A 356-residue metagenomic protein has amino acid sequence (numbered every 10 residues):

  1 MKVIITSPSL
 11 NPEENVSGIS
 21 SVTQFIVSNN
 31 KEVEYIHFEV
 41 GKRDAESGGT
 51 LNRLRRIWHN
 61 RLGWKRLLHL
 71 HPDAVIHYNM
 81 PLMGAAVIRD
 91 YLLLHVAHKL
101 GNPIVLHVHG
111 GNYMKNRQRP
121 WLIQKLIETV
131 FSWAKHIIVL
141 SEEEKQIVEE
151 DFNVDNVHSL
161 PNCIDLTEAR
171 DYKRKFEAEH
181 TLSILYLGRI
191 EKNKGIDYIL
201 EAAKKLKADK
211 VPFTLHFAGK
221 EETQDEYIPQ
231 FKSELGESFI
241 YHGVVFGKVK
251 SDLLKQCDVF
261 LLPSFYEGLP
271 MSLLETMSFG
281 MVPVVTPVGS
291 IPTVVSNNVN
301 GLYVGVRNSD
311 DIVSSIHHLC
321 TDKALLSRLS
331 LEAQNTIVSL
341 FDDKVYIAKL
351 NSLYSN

Functional and structural regions predicted by a protein language model:
I4-T6, K175-K194, L200-K204, L215-F217: Conserved donor-binding/catalytic core segment of Leloir-type glycosyltransferases
E39-R43, L187, T214-Y227, G243-V244: Glycosyltransferase donor-sugar binding loop
I127-E128, S132-D171: Donor nucleotide-sugar binding/catalytic pocket of nucleotide-sugar-dependent glycosyltransferases
I228-V245: Nucleotide-activated donor-binding/catalytic signature segment of Leloir-type glycosyltransferases, i.e., the conserved
F265: Aromatic "clamp/platform" in nucleotide-sugar-dependent glycosyltransferases that forms part of the donor/acceptor
V282-V285: Short hydrophobic beta-strand element within catalytic cores of glycosyltransferases and related nucleotide-activated
N297-N298, L302-S309, H318-K323: Conserved acidic donor-binding segment of nucleotide-sugar-dependent glycosyltransferases
D311, H318, L325-S339, Y346-S352: A short, well-ordered alpha-helix in the C-terminal region of glycosyltransferases
